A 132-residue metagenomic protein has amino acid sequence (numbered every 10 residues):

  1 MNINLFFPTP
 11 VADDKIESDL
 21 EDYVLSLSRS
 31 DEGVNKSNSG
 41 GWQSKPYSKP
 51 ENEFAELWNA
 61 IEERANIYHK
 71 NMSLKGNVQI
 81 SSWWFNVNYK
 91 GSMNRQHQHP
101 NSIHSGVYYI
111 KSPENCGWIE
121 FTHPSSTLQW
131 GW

Functional and structural regions predicted by a protein language model:
M1-K75, N86, M93: Non-heme Fe(II)/2-oxoglutarate
V78-S81: Short Gly/Ser/Thr- and Asp/Glu-enriched loop/turn motifs at secondary-structure junctions
F85-W132: Catalytic core of non-heme Fe(II) oxygenases with the double-stranded beta-helix
